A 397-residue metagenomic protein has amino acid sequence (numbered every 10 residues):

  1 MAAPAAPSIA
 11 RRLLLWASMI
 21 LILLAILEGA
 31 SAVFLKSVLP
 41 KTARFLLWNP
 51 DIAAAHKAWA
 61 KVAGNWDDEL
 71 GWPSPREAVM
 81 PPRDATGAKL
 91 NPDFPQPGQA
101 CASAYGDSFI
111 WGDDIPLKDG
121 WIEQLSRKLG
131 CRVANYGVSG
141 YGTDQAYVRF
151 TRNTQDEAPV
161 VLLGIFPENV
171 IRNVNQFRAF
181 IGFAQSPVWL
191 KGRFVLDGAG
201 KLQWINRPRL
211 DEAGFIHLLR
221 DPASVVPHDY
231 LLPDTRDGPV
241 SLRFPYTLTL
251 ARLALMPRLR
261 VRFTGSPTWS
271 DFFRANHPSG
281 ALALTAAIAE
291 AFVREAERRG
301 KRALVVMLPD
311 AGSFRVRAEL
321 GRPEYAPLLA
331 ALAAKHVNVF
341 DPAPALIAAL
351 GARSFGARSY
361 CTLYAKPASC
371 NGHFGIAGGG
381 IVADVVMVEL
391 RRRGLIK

Functional and structural regions predicted by a protein language model:
M1-C101, D156-P159, V170-V226: N-terminal secretory targeting modules
L15, S31, N338, C361-K397: Histidine-centered active-site loop/cap adjacent to the catalytic His in serine esterases/O-acetyl transfer systems
L35-K128, R132, Y147, D237-D271 (+2 more regions): Membrane/wall-proximal cationic-aromatic binding patches
D107, A146, V161, A296 (+3 more regions): Generic structural signal for small/hydrophobic residues in well-ordered secondary structure, especially within
R132-T143: A conserved hydrophobic secondary-structure block that centers on an alpha-helix together with its immediately flanking
T143, Y147, L282, A286 (+1 more regions): Short, amphipathic alpha-helical "lid/cap" segments that border enzyme active or binding sites
V148-E157: Short, well-structured alpha-helical segments in soluble
P167-A330, A334-V337, P342-R353, Y364: Serine-dependent acyl-ester chemistry module
